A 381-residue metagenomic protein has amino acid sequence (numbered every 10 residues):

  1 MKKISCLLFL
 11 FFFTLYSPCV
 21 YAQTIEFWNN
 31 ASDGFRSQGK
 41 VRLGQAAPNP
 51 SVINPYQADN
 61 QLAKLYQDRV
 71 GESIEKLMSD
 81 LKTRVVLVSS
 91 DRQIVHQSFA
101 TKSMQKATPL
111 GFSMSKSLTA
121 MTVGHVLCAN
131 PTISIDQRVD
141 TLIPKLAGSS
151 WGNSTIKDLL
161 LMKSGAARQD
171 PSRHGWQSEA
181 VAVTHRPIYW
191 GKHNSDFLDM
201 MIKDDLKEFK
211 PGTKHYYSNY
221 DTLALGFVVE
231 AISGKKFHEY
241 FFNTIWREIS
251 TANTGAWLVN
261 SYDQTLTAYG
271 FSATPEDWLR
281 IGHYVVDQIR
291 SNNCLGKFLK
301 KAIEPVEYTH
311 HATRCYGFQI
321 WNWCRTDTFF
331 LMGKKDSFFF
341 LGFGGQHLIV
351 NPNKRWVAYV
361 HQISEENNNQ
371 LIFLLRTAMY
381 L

Functional and structural regions predicted by a protein language model:
L7-Y16: Bacterial N-terminal signal peptides
P18-M104, C128-T132, L161, G165 (+2 more regions): N-terminal leader/targeting segments and the immediately adjacent pre-domain N-terminus
V20-W28, F340-L381: Structured C-terminal helix/loop/strand segments within mature extracytoplasmic catalytic/sensor domains
R92, L110-I135, L159, L225-V229 (+1 more regions): Active-site SXXK
Q97-F99, Q105-K106, S172-R173, A182-Y262 (+1 more regions): Catalytic-site signature segments of enzymes, centered on catalytic residues
L110, A129-P171, L206, A231-Y269 (+2 more regions): Active-site helix/loop module of the DD-peptidase/beta-lactamase fold, centered on the serine-lysine SxxK catalytic
M162, D221-V228, T267-S291, Q346-Q362: Active-site-proximal alpha-helical segments within enzyme catalytic domains
T251-G255, K300-V357: Active-site Gly/Thr loop motif
